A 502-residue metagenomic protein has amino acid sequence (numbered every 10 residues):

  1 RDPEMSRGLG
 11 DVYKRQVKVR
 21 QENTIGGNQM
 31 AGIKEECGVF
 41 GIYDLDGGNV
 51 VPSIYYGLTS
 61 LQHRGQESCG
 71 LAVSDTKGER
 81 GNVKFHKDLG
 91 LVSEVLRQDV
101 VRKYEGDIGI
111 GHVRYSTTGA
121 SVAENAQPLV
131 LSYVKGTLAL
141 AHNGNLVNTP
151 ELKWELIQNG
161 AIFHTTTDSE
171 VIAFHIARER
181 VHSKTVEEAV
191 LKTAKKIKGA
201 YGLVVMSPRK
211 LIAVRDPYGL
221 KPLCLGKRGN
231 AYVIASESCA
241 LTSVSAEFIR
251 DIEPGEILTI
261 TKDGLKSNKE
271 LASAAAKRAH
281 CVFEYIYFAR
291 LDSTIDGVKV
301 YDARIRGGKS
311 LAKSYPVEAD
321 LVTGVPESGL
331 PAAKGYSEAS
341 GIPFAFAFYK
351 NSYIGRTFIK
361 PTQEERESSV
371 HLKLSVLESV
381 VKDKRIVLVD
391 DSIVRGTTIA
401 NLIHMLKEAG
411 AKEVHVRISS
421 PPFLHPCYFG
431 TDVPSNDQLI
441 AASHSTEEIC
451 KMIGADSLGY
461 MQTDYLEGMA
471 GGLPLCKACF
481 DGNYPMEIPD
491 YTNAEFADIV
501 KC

Functional and structural regions predicted by a protein language model:
R1-Q16: Single conserved hydrophobic/aromatic residue that forms the stacking wall/gate of nucleotide- or nucleobase-binding
R20, G26-P254, T259-A319, V325 (+1 more regions): Conserved short alpha-helical segments that host acidic/polar catalytic motifs at enzyme active sites
A161, H182-S183, P316-D320, E338-A345 (+2 more regions): Secondary-structure transition/capping motifs at alpha-helix termini and the adjoining loop/turn into the next element
T165, E170-A173, F344-G355, M452-A470: A conserved beta-strand->alpha-helix junction
A194, R209-K210, S245-D251, H404-C502: PRPP-dependent phosphoribosyltransferase catalytic core
A240, S314, V376-S379, K384-H404 (+1 more regions): Phosphate/diphosphate-binding loops
V322, G329-Y336, S340, F344 (+1 more regions): Extended, hydrophobic alpha-helical segments in both membrane/secreted and soluble proteins
G341-I386, T397, L424-P434: Short, glycine/charge-rich flexible loops or terminal/linker lids adjacent to PRPP-binding catalytic cores
